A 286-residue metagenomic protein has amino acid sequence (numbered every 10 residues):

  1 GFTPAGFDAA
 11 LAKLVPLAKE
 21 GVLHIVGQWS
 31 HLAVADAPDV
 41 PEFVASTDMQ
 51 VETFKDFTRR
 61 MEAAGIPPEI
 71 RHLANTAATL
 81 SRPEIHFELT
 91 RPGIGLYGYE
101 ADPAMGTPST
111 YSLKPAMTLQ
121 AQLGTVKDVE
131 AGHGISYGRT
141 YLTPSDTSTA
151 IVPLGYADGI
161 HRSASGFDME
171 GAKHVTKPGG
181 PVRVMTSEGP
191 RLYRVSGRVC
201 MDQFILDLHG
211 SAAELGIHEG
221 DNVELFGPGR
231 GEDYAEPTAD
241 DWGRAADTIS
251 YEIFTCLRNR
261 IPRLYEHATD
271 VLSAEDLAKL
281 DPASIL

Functional and structural regions predicted by a protein language model:
G1-E130: Active-site loop/helix belt of alpha/beta enzymes
E130-L286: C-terminal accessory subdomain/extension
